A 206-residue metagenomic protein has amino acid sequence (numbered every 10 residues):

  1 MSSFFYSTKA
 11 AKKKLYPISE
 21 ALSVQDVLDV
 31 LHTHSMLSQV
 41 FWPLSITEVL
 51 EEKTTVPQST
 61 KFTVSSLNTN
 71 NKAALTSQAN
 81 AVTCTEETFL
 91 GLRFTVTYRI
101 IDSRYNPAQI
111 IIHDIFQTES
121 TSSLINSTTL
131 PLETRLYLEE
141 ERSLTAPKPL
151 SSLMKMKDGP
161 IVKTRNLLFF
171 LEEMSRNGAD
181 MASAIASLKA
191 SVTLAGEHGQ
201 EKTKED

Functional and structural regions predicted by a protein language model:
M1, I111-H113, E119-T129, S191-D206: Fungal intrinsically disordered, low-complexity polar regions
M1-K72: Hydrophobic ligand-binding cavity/cleft-lining segments
L37-P43, C84-G91: Short, solvent-exposed secondary-structure boundary motifs
T55-T60, R104-D114, T118-T128, F170 (+1 more regions): Noncatalytic linker/hinge segments flanking ATPase motor cores
K61-S66, V82-F89: Short beta-strand segments that buttress and anchor functional surface loops
Q78-A79, T95: Ordered, amphipathic secondary-structure segments that act as subunit-interaction surfaces in large macromolecular
T85-R165: Beta-strand/loop substructures that line and gate deep hydrophobic ligand-binding cavities in soluble
L144-E205: A conserved amphipathic terminal alpha-helix motif
